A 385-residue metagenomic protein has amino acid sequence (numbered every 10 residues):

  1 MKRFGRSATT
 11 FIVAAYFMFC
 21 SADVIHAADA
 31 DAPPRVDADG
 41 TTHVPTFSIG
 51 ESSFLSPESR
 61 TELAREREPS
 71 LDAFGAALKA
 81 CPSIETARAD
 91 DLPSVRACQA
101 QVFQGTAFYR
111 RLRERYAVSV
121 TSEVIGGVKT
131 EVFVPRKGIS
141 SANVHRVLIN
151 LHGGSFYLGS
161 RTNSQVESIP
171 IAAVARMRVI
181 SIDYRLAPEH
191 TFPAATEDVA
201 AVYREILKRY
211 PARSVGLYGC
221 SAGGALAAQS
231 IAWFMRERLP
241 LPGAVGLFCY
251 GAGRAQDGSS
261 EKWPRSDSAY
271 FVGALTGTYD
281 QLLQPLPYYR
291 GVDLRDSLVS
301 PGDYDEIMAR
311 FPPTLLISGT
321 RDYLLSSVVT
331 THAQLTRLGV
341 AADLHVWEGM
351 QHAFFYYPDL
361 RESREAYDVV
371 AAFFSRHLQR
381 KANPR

Functional and structural regions predicted by a protein language model:
M1-F11: Bacterial N-terminal signal peptides that target proteins for export
T9, C20-S21: Generic short amphipathic/hydrophobic targeting helices enriched at N-termini, encompassing Sec-type signal peptides
F17, D23-A107, R385: N-terminal targeting or regulatory segments adjacent to alpha/beta-hydrolase or S9 domains
C20, Q99, R213-L217: An exposure/low-complexity boundary signal
A32-G40, G50-F54, S70-L71, C81-T86 (+1 more regions): Alpha/beta-hydrolase superfamily serine-hydrolase fold, recognizing
V102, T106-E123: A domain-start/cap signature at the N-terminus of enzymes
